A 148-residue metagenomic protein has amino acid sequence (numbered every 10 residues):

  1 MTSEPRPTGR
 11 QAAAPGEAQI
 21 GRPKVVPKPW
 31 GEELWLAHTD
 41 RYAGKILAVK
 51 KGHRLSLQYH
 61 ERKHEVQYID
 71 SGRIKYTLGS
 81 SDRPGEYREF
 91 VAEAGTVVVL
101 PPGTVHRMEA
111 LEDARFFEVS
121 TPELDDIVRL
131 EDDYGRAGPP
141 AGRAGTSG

Functional and structural regions predicted by a protein language model:
T2-K24, T39, Y87-E89, A94: Cytosolic regulatory regions built on CNB/CRP/Popeye-like sensor folds
R10, G21-R22, V26-P27, E109-G148: Double-stranded beta-helix
G21-K63: A short glycine-rich, His/Asp/Glu-containing loop-to-beta-strand
R62-S81: Glycine- and acidic-residue-biased ligand/ion/polar-headgroup-sensing regions
S80-G103: Short acidic-glycine-tyrosine-enriched beta hairpin
